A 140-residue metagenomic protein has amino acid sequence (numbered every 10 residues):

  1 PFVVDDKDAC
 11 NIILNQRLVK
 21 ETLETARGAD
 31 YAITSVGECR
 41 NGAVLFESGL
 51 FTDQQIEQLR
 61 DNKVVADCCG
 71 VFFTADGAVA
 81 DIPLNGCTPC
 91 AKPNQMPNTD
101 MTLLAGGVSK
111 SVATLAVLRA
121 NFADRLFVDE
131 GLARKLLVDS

Functional and structural regions predicted by a protein language model:
P1-S140: Conserved phosphate- and dinucleotide-binding cores of soluble alpha/beta proteins, encompassing both enzyme active
